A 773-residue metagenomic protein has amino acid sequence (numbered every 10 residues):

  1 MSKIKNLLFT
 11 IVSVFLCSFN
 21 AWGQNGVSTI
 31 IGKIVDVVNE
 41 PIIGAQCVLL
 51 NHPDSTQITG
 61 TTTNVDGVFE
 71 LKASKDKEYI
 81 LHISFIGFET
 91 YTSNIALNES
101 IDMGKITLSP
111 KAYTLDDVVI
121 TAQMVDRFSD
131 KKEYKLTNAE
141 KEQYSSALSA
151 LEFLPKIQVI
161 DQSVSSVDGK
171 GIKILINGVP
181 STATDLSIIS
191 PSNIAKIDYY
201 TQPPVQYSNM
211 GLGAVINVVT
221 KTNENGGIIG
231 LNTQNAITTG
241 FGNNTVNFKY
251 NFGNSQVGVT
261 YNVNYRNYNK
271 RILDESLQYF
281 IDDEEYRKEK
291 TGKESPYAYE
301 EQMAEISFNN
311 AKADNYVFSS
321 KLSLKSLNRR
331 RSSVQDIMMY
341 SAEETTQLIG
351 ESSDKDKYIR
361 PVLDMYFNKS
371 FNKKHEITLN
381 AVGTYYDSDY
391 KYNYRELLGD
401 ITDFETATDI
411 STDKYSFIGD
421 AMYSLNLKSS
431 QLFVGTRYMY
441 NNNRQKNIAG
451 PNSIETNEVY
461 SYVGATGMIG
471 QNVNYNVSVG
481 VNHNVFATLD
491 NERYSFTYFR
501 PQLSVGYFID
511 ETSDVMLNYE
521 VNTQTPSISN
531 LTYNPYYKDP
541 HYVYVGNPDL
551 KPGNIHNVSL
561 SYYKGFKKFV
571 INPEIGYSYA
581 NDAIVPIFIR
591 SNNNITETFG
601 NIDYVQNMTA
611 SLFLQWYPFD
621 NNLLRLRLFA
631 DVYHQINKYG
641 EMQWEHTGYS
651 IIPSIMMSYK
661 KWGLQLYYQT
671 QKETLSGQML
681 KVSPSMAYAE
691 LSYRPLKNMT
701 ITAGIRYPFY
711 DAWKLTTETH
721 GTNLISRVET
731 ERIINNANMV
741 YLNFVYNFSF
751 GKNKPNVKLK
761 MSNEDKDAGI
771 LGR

Functional and structural regions predicted by a protein language model:
V35, Q46-L50, S84-F88, D102-E140 (+2 more regions): Short, acidic, small-residue-rich periplasmic hinge/interaction motif at the N-terminus of Gram-negative outer-membrane
P53-V68: Short, acidic Ser/Thr/Gly-rich low-complexity loop/linker segments typical of extracellular and cell-surface proteins
K72, F153-P155, V179-Q206: Short acidic/polar hinge/loop motifs at secondary-structure boundaries that mediate gating or recognition
D102-T107, D117, A147-A150, T184 (+3 more regions): N-terminal periplasmic accessory domains that precede and gate Gram-negative outer-membrane beta-barrel machines
L148-S181: Extracytoplasmic beta-strand/coil segments of soluble accessory domains associated with Gram-negative outer-membrane
N209-I216, N223-L273, Y299-Q302: Outer-membrane beta-barrel translocator/receptor signature
E301-R329, E351-E492, Y498-P501, F508 (+3 more regions): Face-selective signature of the C-terminal outer-membrane beta-barrel domain
Y494, E511-S513, T523-N572, Y579 (+3 more regions): Outer-membrane beta-barrel signature, preferentially recognizing the C-terminal barrel domain of Gram-negative
